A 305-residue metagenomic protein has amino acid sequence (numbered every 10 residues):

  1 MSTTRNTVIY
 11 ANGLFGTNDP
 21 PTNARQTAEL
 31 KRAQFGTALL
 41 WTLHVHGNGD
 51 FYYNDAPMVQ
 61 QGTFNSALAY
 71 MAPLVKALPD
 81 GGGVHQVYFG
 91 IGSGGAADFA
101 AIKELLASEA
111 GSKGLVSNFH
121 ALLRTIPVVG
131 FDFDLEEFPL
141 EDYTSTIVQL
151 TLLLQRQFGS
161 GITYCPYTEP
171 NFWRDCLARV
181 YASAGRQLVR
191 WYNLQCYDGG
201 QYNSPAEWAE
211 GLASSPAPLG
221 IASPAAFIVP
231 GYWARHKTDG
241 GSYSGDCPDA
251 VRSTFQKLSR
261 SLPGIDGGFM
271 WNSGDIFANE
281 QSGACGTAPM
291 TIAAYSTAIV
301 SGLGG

Functional and structural regions predicted by a protein language model:
S2-S253, L262-I265, G274-L303: Chitinase-like catalytic core of GlcNAc-active glycosidases
M270-W271: Long amphipathic alpha-helical assembly cores
